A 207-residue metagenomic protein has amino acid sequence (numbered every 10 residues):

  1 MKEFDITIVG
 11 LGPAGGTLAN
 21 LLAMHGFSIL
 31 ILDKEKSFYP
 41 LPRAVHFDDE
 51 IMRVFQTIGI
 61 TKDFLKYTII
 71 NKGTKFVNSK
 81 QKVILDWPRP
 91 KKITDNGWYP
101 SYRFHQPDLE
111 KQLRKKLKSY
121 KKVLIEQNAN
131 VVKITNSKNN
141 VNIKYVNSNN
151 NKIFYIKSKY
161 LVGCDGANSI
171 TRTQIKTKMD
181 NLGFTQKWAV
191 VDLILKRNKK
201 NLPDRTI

Functional and structural regions predicted by a protein language model:
M1-A14: Beta1/beta-strand and adjacent pyrophosphate-binding region of the FAD-binding site in flavoprotein oxidoreductases
K2-F4, N150-Y160: Core beta-strand elements of the Rossmann-like FAD/NAD(P) dinucleotide-binding domain in flavoenzyme oxidoreductases
G12-P13, F38, G166: Residue-level detector of alpha-helix initiation sites
A23-R43: Glycine-rich FAD pyrophosphate-binding loop
R43, D48-K116: Active-site-adjacent segment of FAD-dependent monooxygenases/related oxidoreductases
Q127-V141: A conserved short coil-to-beta-strand element within the FAD-binding core of flavoproteins
Y160, C164-I207: Conserved FAD-binding catalytic core of PHBH/FMO-like flavoproteins
